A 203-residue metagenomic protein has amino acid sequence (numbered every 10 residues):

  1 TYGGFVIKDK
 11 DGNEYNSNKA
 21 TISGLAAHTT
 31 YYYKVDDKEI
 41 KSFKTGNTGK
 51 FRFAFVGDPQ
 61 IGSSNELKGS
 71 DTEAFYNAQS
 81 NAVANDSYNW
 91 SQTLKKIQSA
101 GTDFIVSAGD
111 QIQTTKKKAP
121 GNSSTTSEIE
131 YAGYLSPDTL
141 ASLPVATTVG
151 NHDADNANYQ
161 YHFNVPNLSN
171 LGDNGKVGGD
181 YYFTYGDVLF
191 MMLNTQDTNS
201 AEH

Functional and structural regions predicted by a protein language model:
T1-N77, Q98-S99: Acidic, histidine-bearing metal-coordination/catalytic regions of metal-dependent phosphoesterases
Y2-V6, G12, F55-S91, T115-T125 (+2 more regions): Acidic/histidine-rich helix-loop elements that form or flank divalent-metal/phosphate-binding sites at the catalytic
G12-T21, T30-S42, A74-A78, A119-H203: Extended active-site neighborhood of metal-dependent phosphoesterases/phosphodiesterases
D58, G109-D110, G150-N151: Active-site glycine-centered loops adjacent to acidic/histidine catalytic or metal-binding residues that shape
I61, I112-Q113, D153, L189: Short active-site segment of divalent metal-dependent hydrolases/proteases that encodes the spacing between
N89-K96, G133: Well-ordered alpha-helical segments embedded in enzymatic catalytic cores
T102-S107, Q111-T114: Phosphate-binding active sites in nucleotide-utilizing proteins
